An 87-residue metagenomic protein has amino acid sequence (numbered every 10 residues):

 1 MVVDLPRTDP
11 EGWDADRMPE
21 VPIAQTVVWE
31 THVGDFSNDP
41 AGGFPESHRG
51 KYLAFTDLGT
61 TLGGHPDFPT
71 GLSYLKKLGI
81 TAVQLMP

Functional and structural regions predicted by a protein language model:
M1-P87: N-terminal structural segment of carbohydrate-active enzymes
